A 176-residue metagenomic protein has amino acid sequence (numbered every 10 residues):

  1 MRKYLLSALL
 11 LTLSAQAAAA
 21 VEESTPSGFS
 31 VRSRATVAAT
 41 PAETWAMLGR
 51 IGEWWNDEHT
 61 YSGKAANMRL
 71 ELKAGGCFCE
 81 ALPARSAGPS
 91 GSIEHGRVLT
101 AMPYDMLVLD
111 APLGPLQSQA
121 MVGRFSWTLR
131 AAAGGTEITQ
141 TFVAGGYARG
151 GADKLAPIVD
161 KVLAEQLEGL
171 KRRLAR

Functional and structural regions predicted by a protein language model:
M1-L6: Bacterial N-terminal signal peptides that target proteins for export
S7-S14: Bacterial N-terminal signal peptides
A17-R69, K73: Hydrophobic ligand-binding cavity/cleft-lining segments
S33-A35, N67-M68, I93-T100, G123-A131: Hydrophobic/aromatic beta-strand elements that line small-molecule binding cavities or substrate pockets in beta-rich
A35-A42, G88-P89, Q119, D153-A164: Soluble non-cytosolic domains of exported or imported proteins
A38-E43, L72-K73, L99-M106, T128-E137 (+1 more regions): A short, structured loop/turn motif at beta-sheet edges
E53, A65-L113, R176: Glycine-rich portal/gate segments that line the openings of hydrophobic small-molecule binding cavities
G114-K161: Beta-strand/loop substructures that line and gate deep hydrophobic ligand-binding cavities in soluble
